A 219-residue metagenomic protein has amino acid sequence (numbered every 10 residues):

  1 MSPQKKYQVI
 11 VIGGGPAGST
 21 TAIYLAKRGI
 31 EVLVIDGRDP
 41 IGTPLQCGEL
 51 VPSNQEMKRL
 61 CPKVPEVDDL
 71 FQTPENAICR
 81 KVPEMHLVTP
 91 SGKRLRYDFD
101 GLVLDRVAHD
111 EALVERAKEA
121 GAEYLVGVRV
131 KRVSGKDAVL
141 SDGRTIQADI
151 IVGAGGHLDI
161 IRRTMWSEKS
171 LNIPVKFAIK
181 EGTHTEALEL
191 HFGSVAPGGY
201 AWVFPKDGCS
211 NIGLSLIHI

Functional and structural regions predicted by a protein language model:
M1-K6: A short, basic/flexible loop-to-alpha-helix module at the beginning of a structural domain
Y7-L33: N-terminal Rossmann-like FAD-binding beta1-loop-alpha1 element of flavoenzymes
A26-Q46: Glycine-rich FAD pyrophosphate-binding loop
G42-M85: N-terminal FAD cofactor-binding segment of flavoenzymes
P83-T89, K136-V139: Short polybasic amphipathic segments
S91-R94, D142-R144: Short acidic/polar mixed-charge low-complexity motifs
R96-R116: Short beta-strand to alpha-helix junction loop
R116-I217: Predominantly flavin-linked oxidoreductase catalytic cores and closely associated redox partners
